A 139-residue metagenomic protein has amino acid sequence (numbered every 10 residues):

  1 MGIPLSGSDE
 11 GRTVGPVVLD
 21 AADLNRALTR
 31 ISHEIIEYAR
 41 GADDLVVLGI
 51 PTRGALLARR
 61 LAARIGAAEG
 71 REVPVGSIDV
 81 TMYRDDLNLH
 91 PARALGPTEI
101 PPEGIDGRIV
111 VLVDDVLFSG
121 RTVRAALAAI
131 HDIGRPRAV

Functional and structural regions predicted by a protein language model:
M1-A138: PRPP-associated nucleotide enzymes
